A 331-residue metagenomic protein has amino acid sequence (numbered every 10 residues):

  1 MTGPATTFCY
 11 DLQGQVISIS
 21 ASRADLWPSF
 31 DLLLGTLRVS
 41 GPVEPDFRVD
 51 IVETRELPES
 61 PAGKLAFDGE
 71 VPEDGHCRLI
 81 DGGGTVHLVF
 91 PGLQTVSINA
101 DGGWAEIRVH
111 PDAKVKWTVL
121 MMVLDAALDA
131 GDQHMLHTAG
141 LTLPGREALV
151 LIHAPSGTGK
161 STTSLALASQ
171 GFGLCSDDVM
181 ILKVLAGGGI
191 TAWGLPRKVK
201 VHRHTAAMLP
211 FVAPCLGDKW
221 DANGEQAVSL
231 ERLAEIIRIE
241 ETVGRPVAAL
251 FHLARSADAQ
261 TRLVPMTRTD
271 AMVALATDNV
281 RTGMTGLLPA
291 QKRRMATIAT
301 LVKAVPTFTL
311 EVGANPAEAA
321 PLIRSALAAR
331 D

Functional and structural regions predicted by a protein language model:
M1-S156, S169-Q170, M180-D331: A noncatalytic interaction/capping subdomain that flanks phosphate/NTP-handling catalytic cores
K160: Conserved lysine of the Walker
T163-S164: Post-Walker A alpha-helix
G173: Residue-level detector of anion-binding/catalytic polar loops
D177: Active-site flanking residues adjacent to catalytic metal/cofactor-binding acidic residues
